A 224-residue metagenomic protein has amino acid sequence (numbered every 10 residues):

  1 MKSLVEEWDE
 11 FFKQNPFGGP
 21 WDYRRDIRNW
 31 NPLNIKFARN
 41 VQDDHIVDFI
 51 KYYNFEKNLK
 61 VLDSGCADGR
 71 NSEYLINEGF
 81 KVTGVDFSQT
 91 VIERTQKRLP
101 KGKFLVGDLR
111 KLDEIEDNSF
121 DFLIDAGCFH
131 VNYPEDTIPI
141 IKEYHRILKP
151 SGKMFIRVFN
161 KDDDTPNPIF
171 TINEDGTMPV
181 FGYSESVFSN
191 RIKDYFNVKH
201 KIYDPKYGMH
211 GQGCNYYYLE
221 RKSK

Functional and structural regions predicted by a protein language model:
M1-L59, A67-D113, N132-P139, K153-K224: Class I (Rossmann-like) S-adenosyl-L-methionine-dependent methyltransferase catalytic domain, capturing the SAM-binding
S64: Conserved beta-strand/loop positions that form the S-adenosyl-L-methionine
E114-L123: A short acidic, Gly/Pro-enriched loop at the edge of an enzyme's catalytic core that lines a small-molecule cofactor
F122-E135: A short SAM/SAH-binding and catalytic strip from SAM-dependent methyltransferases
I138-P150: A short glycine-rich, Lys/Arg-flanked "PGG" loop and its adjoining helix->strand segment in the class I
